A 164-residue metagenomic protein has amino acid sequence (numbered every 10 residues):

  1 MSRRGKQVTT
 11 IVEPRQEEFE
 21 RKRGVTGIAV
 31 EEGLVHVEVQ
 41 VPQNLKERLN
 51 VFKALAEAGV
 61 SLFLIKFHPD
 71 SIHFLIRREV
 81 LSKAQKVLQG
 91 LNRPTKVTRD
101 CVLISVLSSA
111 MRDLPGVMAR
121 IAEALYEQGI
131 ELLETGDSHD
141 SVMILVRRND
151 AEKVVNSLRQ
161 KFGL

Functional and structural regions predicted by a protein language model:
M1-L164: A conserved regulatory-domain signal marking ACT and ACT-like small-molecule sensing domains and adjacent regulatory
